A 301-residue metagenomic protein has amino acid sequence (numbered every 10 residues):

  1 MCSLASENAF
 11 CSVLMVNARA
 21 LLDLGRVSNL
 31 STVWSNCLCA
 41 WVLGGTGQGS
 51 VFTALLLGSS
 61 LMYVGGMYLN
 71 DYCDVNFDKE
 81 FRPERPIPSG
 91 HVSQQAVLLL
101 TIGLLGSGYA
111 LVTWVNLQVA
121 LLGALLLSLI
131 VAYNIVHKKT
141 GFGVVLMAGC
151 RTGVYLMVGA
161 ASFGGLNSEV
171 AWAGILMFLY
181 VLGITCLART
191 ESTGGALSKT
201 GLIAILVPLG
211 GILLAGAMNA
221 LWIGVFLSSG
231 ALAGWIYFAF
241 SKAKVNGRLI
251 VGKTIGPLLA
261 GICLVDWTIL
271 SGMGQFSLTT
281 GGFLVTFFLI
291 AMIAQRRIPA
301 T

Functional and structural regions predicted by a protein language model:
C2-L4, F10-L22, T152, A160-T301: C-terminal membrane-associated helical module and adjoining short loops/tails
N17, L21, R26, L30 (+9 more regions): Hydrophobic, aromatic-rich alpha-helical transmembrane segments and their membrane-interface anchor motifs
D23-T32, S93-I102, F142, M147 (+2 more regions): Select subsegments of transmembrane alpha-helices in polytopic membrane proteins, especially boundary-proximal
W34-C73, F81, L105-T113, Q118-Y133 (+2 more regions): Membrane-embedded alpha-helical segments that form the functional core of polytopic membrane enzymes, especially those
V42-L43, W114-V115, V136, A160-A161 (+2 more regions): Helix-loop junctions at the membrane-solvent interface of multi-pass transporters, primarily the C-terminal
L57-G58, V75-I130, A148, V154-L156 (+3 more regions): Multi-pass membrane catalytic core of lipid/isoprenoid biosynthesis enzymes
G58-A96, I184-L197, A294-P299: Acidic (Asp/Glu-rich) catalytic motifs at the cytosolic membrane interface
